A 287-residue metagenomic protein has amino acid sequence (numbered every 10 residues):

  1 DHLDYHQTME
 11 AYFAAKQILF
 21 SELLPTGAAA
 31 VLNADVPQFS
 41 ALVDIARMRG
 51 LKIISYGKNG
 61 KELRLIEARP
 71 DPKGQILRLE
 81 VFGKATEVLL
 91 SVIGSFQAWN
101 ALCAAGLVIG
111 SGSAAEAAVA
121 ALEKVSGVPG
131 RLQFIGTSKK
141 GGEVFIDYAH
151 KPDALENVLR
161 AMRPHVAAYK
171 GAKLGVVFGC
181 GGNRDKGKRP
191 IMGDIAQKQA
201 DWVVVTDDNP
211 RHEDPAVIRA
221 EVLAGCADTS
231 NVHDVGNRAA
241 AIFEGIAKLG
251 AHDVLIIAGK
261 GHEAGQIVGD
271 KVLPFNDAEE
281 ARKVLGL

Functional and structural regions predicted by a protein language model:
D1-V144, A224-C226, V232: Acidic, Mg2+-coordinating active-site environments of NTP-dependent enzymes
G50, C103-G130, F134-L287: ATP-dependent carboxylate-amine ligase
